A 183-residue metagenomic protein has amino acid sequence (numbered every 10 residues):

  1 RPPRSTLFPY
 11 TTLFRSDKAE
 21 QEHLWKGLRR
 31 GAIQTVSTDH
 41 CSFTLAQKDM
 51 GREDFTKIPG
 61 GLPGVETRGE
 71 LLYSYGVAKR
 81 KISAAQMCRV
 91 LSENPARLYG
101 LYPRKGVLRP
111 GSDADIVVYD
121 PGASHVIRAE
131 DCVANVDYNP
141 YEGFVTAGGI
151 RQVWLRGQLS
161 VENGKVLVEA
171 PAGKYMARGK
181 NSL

Functional and structural regions predicted by a protein language model:
R1-T12: Single conserved hydrophobic/aromatic residue that forms the stacking wall/gate of nucleotide- or nucleobase-binding
P3, R104-V107, I150: Short, conserved secondary-structure segments in the cores of folded domains
F14-A19, I58-G64, P140-F144: A short acidic, glycine-rich active-site loop that binds or catalyzes chemistry on phosphate/adenosine moieties
D17-T38, S42-L45: Hard-cation-handling environments
T35-V36, C41-A123: His/Asp/Glu-enriched, well-ordered alpha-helical/loop segment that forms or immediately abuts the divalent-metal
M50-D54, P110-M176: C-terminal cap of metal-dependent C-N hydrolases
Y175-L183: Short, solvent-exposed cationic patches
